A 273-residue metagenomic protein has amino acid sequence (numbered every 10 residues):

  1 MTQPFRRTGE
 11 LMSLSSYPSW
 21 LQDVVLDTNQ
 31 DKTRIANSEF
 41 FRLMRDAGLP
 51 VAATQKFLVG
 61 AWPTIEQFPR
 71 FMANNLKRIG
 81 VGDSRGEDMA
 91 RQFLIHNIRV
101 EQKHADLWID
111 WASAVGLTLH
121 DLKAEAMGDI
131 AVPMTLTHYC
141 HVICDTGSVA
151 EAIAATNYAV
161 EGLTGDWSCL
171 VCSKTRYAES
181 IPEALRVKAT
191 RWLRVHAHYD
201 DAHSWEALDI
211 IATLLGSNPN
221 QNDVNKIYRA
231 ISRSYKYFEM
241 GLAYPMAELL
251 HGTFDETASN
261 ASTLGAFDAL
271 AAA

Functional and structural regions predicted by a protein language model:
T2-A273: Non-heme di-metal
